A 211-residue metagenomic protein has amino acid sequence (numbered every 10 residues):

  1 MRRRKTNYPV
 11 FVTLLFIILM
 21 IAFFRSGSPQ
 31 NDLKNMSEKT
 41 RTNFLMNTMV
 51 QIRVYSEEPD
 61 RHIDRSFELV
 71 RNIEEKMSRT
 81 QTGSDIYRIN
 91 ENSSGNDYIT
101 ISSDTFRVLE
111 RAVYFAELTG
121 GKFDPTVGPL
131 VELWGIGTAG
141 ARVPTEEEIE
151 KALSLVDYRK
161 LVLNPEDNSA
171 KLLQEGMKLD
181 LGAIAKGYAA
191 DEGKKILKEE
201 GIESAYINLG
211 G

Functional and structural regions predicted by a protein language model:
R2-L181, K195-S204: A contiguous, well-ordered beta/alpha segment that forms the leading edge of an enzyme domain
K186: Short, conserved phosphate/pyrophosphate- and ester-handling motifs at nucleotide-, phospho-/glycolipid
